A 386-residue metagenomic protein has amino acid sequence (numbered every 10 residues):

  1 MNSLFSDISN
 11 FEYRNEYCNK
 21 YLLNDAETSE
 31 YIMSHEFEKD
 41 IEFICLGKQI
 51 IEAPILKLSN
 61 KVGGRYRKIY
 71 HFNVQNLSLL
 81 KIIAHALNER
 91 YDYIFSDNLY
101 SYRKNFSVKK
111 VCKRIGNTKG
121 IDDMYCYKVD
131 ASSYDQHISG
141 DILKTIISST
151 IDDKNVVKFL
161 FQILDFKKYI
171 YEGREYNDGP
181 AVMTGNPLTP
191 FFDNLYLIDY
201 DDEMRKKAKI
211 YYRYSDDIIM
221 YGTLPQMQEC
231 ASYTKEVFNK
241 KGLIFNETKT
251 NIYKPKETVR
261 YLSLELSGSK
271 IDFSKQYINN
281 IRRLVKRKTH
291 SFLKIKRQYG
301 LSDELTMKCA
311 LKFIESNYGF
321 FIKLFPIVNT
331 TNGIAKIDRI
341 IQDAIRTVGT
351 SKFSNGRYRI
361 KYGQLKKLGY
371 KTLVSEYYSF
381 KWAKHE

Functional and structural regions predicted by a protein language model:
M1-E42, K352, Y358, K366-E386: Non-catalytic, polymerase-adjacent accessory regions of viral genome-replication enzymes
C18-S29, S59-Y70, I94-D97: Glycine-/proline-rich flexible loop or hinge segments
E42-G64, K158-E172: Reverse-transcriptase-like RNA-dependent polymerase core
R65-F95, D178-R205: Conserved pre-motif C helix in the palm subdomain of viral-like polymerases
L77, K81, G173, N177-D178 (+1 more regions): Right-hand nucleic-acid polymerase module
L79-V129, S133-S139: Active-site-proximal segment of RNA-dependent polymerases
K113-S215, I219-V237, Y253, K323: Conserved polymerase palm-domain catalytic core
